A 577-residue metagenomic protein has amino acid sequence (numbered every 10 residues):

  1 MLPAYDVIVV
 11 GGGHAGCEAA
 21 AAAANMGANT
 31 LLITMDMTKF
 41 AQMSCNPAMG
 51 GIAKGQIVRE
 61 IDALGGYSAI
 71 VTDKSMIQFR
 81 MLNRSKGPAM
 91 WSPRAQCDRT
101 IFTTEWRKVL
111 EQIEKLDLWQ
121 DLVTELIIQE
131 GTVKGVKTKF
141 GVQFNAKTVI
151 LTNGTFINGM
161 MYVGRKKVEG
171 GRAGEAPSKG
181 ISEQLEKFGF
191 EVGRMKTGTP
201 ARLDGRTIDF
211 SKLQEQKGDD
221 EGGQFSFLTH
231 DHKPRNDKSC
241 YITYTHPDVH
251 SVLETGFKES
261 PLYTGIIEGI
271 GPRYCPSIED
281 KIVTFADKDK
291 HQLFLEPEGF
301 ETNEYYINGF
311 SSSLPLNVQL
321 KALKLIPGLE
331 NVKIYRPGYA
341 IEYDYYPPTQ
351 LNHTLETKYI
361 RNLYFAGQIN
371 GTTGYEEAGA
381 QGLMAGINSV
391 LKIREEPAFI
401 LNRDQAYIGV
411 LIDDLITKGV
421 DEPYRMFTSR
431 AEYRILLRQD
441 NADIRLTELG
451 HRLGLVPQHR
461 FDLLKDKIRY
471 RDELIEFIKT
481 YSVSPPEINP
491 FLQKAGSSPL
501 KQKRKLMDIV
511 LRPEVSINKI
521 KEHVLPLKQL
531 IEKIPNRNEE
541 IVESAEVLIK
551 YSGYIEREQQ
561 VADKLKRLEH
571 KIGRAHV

Functional and structural regions predicted by a protein language model:
L2-A15: Beta1/beta-strand and adjacent pyrophosphate-binding region of the FAD-binding site in flavoprotein oxidoreductases
P3-Y5, K139-T148: Core beta-strand elements of the Rossmann-like FAD/NAD(P) dinucleotide-binding domain in flavoenzyme oxidoreductases
V10, Q143-G154: Short hydrophobic core segments
A21-E125, F140, T152-R172, A176 (+2 more regions): Conserved N-terminal/central alpha/beta ligand/cofactor-binding core
I127-Q143: Conserved beta-strand-loop-beta-strand element in the redox core of flavoprotein oxidoreductases
Y306-T372, I400-D413, N538-R574: A glycine-rich dinucleotide-binding beta-alpha-beta segment and adjacent secondary-structure elements that constitute
A378-F399: Internal hydrophobic alpha-helix adjacent to the cofactor/substrate pocket in enzyme cavities
R430, L436, T447-R452, V456-R574: Extended, charge-enriched "interface" segments that sit outside catalytic cores
